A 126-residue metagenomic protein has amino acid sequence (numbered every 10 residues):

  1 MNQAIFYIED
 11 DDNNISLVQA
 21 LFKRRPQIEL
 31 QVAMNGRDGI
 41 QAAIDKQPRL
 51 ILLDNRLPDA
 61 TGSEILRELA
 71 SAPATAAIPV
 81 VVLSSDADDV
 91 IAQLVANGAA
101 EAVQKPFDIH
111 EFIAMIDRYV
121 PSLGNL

Functional and structural regions predicted by a protein language model:
E9: Conserved acidic carboxylate
D12-Q31: Two-component/phosphorelay signaling modules centered on CheY-like receiver
V32-L50: Acidic, metal-coordinating helix/loop segments flanking the phosphotransfer/catalytic sites of two-component signaling
N35-D38, T61-R67: Acidic catalytic/metal-coordinating carboxylates
D54: Active-site residues of response regulator receiver
P58, A76: The feature encodes the CheY-like receiver
E64, D86-V103, A114: Alpha4 helix (beta4-alpha4-beta5 surface) of REC/receiver domains from two-component response regulators
F107-I116: C-terminal output helix
